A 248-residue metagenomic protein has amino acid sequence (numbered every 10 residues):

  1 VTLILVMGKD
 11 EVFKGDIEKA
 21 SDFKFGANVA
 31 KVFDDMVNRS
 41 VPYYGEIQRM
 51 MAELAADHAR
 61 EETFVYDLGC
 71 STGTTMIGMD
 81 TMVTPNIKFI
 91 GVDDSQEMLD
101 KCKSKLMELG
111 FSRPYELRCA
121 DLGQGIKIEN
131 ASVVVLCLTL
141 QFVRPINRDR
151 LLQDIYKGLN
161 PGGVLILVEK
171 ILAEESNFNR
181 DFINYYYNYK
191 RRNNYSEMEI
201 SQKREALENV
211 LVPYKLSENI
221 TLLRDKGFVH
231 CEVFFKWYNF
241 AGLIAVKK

Functional and structural regions predicted by a protein language model:
V6-V32: N-terminal, positively charged/glycine-rich alpha-helical extensions of SAM-dependent methyltransferases
Y43-E61: Conserved alpha-helix/loop element of class I SAM-dependent methyltransferases that forms part of the SAM/SAH-binding
F64-Y66, T75-Q124: Class I SAM-dependent methyltransferase SAM/SAH-binding core
V135: A conserved beta-strand element that flanks and buttresses the S-adenosyl-L-methionine
D149-P161: A short glycine-rich, Lys/Arg-flanked "PGG" loop and its adjoining helix->strand segment in the class I
G162-K170: Conserved beta-strand signature within the Rossmann-like core of class I S-adenosyl-L-methionine
I171-L222: C-terminal alpha-helical "lid/dimerization" subdomain adjacent to the S-adenosyl-L-methionine
K226-K248: Core SAM-dependent methyltransferase catalytic element
